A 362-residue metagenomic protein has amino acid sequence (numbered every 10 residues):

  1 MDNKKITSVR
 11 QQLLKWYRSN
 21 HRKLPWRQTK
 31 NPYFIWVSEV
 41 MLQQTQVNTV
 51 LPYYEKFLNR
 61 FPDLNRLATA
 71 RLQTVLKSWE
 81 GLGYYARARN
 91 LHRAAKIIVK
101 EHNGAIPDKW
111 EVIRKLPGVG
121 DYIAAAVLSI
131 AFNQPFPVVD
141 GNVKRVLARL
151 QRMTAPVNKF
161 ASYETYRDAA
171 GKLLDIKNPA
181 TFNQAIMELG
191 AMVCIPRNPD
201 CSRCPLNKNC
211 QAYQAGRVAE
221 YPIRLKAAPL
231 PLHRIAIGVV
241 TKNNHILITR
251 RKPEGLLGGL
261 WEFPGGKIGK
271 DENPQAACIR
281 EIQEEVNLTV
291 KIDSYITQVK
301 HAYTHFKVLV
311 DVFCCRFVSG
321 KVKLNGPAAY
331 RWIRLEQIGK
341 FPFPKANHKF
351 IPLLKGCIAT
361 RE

Functional and structural regions predicted by a protein language model:
D2-T7, Q11-Q12, W16-D200, L206-A215 (+1 more regions): Catalytic cores of DNA base-excision repair glycosylases
Y85, E262, K307, R331-W332: Short aromatic/basic micro-patch
R203, I248, V310-C314, W332: Conserved hydrophobic/aromatic beta-strand scaffold that supports enzyme active sites
N207, R217-E262, K291-S294: N-terminal strand-loop-strand
A228-P229, E254, V299-V310: Acidic pyrophosphate-coordinating catalytic loop
R234-A236, F306-F313: Short beta-strand micro-motifs in enzyme catalytic cores
F263-T297: The catalytic Nudix box helix
C314-I358: NUDIX/MutT-family hydrolases
